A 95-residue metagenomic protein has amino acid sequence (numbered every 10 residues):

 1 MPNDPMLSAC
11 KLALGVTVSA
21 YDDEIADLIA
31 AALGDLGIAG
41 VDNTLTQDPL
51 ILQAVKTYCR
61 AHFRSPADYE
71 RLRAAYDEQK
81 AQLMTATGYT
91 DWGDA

Functional and structural regions predicted by a protein language model:
M1-V16: Short, intrinsically disordered N-terminal pre-domain segments
L7, D22-L33: Short, well-structured alpha-helical segments
A9-A13, A31, Y58: A general alpha-helix detector
S19-Y21, D27, G37, T46-A95: Short loop/turn elements at secondary-structure junctions
